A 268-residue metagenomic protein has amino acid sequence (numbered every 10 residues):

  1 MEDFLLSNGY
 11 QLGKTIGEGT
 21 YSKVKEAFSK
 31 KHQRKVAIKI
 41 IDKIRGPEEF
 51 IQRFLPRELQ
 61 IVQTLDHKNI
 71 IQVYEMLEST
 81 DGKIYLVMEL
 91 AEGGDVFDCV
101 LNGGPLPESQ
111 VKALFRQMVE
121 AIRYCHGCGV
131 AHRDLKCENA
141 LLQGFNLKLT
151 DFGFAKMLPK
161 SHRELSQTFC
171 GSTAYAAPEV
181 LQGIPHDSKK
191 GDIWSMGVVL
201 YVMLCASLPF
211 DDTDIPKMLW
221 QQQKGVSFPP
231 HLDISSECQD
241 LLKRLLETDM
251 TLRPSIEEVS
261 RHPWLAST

Functional and structural regions predicted by a protein language model:
G13-G19, V24: Protein kinase glycine-rich loop
K23-I44: Glycine-rich ATP phosphate-binding loop
I40-L65: Conserved N-lobe beta3->alphaC-helix segment of eukaryotic protein kinase catalytic domains
E75-L77: A short, aromatic-enriched beta-strand patch in the conserved N-lobe beta-sheet of the protein kinase catalytic domain
G82-D95: Conserved short submotifs of the Hanks-type protein kinase catalytic core that shape the nucleotide-binding pocket
L114-F115: Activation segment signature within eukaryotic-like protein kinase domains
